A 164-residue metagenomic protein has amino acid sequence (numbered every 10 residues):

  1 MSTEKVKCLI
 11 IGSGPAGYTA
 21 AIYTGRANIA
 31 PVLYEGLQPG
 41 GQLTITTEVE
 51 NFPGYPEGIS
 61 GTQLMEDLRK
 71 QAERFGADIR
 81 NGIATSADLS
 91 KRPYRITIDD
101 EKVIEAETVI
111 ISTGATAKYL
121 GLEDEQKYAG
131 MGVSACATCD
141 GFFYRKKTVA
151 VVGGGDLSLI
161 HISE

Functional and structural regions predicted by a protein language model:
M1-I11, V32, A77-K147: FAD-binding core/adjacent interface of flavoenzyme oxidoreductases
C8-V32: N-terminal Rossmann-like FAD-binding beta1-loop-alpha1 element of flavoenzymes
G14-P15, Q38, A115-A117, D156-L157: Residue-level detector of alpha-helix initiation sites
R26-I45: Glycine-rich FAD pyrophosphate-binding loop
T44-V103: N-terminal Rossmann-like dinucleotide/flavin-binding domain of flavoprotein oxidoreductases that bind FAD/FMN
V149-V152: Anionic-ligand binding region
I160-E164: Conserved small/polar residues in nucleotide/adenosyl-binding loops
